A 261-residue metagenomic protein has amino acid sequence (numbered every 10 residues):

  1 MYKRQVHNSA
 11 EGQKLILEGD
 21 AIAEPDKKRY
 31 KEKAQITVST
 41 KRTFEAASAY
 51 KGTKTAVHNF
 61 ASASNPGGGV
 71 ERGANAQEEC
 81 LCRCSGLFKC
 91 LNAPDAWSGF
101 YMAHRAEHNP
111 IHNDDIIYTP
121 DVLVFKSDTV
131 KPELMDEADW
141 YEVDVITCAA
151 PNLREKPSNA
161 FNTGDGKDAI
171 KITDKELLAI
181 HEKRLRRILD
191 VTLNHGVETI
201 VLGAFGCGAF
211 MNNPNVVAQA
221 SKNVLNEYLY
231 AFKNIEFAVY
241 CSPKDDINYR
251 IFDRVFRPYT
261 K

Functional and structural regions predicted by a protein language model:
K3-K261: Macrodomain-like recognition of ADP-ribose-binding/processing modules
